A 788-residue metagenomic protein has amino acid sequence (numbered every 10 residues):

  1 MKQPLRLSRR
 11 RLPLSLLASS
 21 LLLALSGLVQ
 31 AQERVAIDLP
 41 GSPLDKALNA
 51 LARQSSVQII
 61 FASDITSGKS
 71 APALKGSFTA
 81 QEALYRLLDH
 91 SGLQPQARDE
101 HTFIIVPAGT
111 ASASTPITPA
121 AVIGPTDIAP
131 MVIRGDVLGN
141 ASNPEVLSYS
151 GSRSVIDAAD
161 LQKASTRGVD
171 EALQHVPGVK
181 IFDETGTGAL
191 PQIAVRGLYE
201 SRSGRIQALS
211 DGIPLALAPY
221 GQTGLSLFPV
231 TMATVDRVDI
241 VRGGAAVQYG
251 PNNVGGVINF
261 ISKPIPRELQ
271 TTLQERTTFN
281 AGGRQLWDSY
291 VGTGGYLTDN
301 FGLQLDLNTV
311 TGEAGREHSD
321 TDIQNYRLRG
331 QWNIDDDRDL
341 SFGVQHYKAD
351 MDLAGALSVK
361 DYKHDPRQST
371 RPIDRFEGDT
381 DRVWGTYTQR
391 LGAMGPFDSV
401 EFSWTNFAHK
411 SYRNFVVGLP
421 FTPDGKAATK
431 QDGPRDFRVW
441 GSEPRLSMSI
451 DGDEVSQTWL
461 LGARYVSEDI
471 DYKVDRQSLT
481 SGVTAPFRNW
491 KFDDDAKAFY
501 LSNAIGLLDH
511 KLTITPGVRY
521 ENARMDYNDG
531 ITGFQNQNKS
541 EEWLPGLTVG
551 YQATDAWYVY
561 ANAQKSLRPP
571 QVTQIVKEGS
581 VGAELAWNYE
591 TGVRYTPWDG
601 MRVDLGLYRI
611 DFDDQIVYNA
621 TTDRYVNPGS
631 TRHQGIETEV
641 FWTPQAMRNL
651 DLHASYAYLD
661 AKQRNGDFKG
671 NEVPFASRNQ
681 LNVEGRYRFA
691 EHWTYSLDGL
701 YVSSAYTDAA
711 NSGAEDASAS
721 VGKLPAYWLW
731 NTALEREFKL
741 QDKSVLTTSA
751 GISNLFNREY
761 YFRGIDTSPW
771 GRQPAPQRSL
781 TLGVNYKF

Functional and structural regions predicted by a protein language model:
L48, S55, V106-Q162, D170 (+1 more regions): Short, acidic, small-residue-rich periplasmic hinge/interaction motif at the N-terminus of Gram-negative outer-membrane
I213-R242: Short acidic/polar hinge/loop motifs at secondary-structure boundaries that mediate gating or recognition
A245, V257, S262-G295, L307 (+2 more regions): Short strand-turn segments of transmembrane beta-barrel domains in outer membranes, especially the first one or two
G283-T311, G315-D352, R375-R390, K497: Transmembrane beta-barrel wall of Gram-negative outer-membrane proteins
Y290-V291, T386-R390, G395-L419, Q552 (+5 more regions): Membrane-embedded beta-barrel scaffold of Gram-negative outer-membrane proteins
N333, D339-S341, Q345, F376-G530 (+3 more regions): Face-selective signature of the C-terminal outer-membrane beta-barrel domain
W459, F499-L501, A561, P674-F788: Conserved C-terminal beta-signal and adjacent last beta-strands/turns of outer-membrane beta-barrel proteins
I514, R609-D611, N627-N711, G783-K787: Gram-negative outer-membrane beta-barrel transporters
